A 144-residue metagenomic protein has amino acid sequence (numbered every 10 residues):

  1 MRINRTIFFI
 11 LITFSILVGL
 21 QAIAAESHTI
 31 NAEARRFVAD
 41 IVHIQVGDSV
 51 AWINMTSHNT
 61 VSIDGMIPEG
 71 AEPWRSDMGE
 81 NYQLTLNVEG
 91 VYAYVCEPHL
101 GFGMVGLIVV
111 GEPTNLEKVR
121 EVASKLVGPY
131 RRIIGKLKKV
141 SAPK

Functional and structural regions predicted by a protein language model:
M1-F9: Bacterial N-terminal signal peptides that target proteins for export
F9-V18: Bacterial N-terminal signal peptides
G19-K144: Extracytoplasmic copper-binding redox domains, predominantly the cupredoxin/blue-copper superfamily
